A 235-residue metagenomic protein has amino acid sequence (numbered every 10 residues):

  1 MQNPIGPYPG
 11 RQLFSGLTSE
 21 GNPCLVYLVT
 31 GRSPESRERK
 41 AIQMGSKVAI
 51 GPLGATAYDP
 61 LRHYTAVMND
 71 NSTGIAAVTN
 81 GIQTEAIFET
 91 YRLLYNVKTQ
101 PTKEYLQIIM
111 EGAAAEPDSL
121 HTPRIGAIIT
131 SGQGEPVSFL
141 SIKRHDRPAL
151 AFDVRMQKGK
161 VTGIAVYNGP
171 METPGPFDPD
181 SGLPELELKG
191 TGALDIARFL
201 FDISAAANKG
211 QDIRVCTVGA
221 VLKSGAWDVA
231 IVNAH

Functional and structural regions predicted by a protein language model:
M1-H235: Conserved short alpha-helical segments that host acidic/polar catalytic motifs at enzyme active sites
